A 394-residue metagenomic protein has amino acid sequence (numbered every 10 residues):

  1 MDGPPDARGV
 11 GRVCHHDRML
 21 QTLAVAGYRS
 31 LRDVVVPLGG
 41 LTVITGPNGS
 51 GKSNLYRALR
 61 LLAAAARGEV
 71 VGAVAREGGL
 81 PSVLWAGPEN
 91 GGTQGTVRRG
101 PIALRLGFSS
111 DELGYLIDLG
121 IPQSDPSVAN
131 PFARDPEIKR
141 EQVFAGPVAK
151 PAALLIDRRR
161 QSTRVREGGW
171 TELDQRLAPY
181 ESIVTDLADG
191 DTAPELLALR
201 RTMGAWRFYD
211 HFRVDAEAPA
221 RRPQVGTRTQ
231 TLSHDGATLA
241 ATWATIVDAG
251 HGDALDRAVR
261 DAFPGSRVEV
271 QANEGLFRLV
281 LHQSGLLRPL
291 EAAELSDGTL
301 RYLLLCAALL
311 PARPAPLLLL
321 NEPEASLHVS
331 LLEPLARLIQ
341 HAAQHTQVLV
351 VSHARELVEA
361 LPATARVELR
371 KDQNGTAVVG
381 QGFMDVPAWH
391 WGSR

Functional and structural regions predicted by a protein language model:
A7-M19, T96, E333-R394: C-terminal lobe/lid and adjacent interdomain/linker elements of RecA-like ASCE P-loop ATPase modules
C14-R32: N-terminal pre-Walker A segment at the start of P-loop NTPase domains
H16, R57-S124: Conserved P-loop NTP-binding catalytic core
R29, T42, R60, S296 (+2 more regions): Catalytic acidic motif of RecA-like/P-loop NTPases
D33-G39, L310-R313: Phosphate-binding P-loop
G40-L80, Y302-A308, A354: Phosphate-binding glycine-rich loops of NTP-binding sites
S109-A249, D253: Electropositive, glycine-dotted interaction segments that contact anionic polymers or phosphate-rich ligands
T238, A244, R257-L310, L317 (+1 more regions): Conserved ABC ATPase signature
